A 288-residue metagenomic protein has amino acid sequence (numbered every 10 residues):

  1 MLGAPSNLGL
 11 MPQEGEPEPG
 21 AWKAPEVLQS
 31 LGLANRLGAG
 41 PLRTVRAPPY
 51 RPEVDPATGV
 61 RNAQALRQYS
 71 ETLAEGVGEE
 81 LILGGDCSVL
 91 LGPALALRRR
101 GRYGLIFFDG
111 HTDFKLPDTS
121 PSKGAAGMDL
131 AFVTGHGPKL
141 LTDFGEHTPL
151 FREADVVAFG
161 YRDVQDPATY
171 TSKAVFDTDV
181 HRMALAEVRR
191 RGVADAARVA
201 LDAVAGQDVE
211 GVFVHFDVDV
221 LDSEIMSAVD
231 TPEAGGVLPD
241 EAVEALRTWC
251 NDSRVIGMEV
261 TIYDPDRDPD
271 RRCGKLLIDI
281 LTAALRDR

Functional and structural regions predicted by a protein language model:
M1-R288: Conserved alpha-helical scaffold segments that buttress catalytic/binding sites
